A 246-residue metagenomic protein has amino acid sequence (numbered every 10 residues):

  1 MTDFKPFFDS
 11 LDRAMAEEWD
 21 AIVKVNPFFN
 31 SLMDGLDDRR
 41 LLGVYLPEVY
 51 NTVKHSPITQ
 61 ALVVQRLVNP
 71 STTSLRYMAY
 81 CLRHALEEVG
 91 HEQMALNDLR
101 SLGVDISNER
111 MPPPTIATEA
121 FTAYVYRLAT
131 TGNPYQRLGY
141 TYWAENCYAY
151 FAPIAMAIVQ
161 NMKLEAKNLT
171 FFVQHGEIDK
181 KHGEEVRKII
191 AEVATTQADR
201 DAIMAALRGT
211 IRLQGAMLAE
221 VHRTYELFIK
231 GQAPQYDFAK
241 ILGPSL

Functional and structural regions predicted by a protein language model:
M1-L246: Non-heme di-metal
